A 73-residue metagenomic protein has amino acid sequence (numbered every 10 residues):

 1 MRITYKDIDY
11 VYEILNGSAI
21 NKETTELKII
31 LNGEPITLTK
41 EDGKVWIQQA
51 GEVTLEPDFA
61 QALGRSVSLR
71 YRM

Functional and structural regions predicted by a protein language model:
M1-M73: Cysteine-centric segments in proteins
